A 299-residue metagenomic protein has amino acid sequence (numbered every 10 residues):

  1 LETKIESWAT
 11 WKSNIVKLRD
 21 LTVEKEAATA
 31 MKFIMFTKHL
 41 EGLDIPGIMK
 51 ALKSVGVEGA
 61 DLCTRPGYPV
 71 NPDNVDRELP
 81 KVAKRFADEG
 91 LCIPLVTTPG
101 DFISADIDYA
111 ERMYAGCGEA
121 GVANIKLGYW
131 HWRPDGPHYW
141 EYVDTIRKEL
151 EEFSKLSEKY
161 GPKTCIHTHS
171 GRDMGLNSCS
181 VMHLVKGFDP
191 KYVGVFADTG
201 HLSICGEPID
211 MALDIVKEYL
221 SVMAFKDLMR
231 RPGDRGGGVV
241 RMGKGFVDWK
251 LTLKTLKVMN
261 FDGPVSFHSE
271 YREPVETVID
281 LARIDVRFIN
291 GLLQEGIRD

Functional and structural regions predicted by a protein language model:
W8-W11: Tryptophan (W) side chains
L18, T22-T37, E41-E58, A83 (+5 more regions): Histidine-acidic metal/acid-base catalytic patches
K32-L43, T97-I107, G136-Y142, R241: Active-site mouth loops of central-metabolism enzymes
H39-E41, T64-P66, P99-F102, Y129-R133 (+4 more regions): Active-site-proximal loop/turn and secondary-structure-junction residues that shape catalytic pockets, frequently
P46-A51, R85-E89, F102-V195, I204 (+1 more regions): Active-site acidic/histidine proton-transfer and metal-coordination neighborhood in alpha/beta enzyme cores
D61, L95, K126, C165 (+2 more regions): Conserved beta-strand positions in the central sheet of alpha/beta enzyme cores
D61-A83, W132-P137: Glycine-rich, proline-tolerant flexible connector loops at the mouths of alpha/beta enzymes
P69-P72, W140-E141, G237-G243: Short glycine-enriched, charge-decorated loop/helix-capping segments at active-site entrances that position
